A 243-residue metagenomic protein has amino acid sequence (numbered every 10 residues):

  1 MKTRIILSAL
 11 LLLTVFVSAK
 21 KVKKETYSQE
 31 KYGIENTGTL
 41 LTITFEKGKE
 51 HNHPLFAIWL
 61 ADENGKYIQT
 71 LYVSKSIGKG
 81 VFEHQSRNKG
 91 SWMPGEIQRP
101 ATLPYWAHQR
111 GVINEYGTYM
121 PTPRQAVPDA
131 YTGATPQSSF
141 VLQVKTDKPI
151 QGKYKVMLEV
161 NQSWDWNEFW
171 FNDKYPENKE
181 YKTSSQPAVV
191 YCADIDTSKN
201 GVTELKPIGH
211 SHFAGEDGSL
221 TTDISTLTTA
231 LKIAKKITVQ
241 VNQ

Functional and structural regions predicted by a protein language model:
M1-E25: Bacterial Sec-dependent N-terminal signal peptides
V22-E35, T183: Flexible, solvent-exposed loop/hinge segments and secondary-structure transition points
Y27-S28, T42-T44, F140-Q143: Short structured motifs
G33-L55, S225-I233: Contiguous beta-strand segments within globular domains
K47, L71-G80, P207-D217: Short, solvent-exposed aromatic-acidic interface loops
A57-A61: Beta-strand signatures of extracellular beta-sandwich domains
E63-W164: Structured domain cores in non-transmembrane regions
T135-S138, L142-Q243: Glycine-rich, aromatic-bearing surface loops/beta-hairpins
